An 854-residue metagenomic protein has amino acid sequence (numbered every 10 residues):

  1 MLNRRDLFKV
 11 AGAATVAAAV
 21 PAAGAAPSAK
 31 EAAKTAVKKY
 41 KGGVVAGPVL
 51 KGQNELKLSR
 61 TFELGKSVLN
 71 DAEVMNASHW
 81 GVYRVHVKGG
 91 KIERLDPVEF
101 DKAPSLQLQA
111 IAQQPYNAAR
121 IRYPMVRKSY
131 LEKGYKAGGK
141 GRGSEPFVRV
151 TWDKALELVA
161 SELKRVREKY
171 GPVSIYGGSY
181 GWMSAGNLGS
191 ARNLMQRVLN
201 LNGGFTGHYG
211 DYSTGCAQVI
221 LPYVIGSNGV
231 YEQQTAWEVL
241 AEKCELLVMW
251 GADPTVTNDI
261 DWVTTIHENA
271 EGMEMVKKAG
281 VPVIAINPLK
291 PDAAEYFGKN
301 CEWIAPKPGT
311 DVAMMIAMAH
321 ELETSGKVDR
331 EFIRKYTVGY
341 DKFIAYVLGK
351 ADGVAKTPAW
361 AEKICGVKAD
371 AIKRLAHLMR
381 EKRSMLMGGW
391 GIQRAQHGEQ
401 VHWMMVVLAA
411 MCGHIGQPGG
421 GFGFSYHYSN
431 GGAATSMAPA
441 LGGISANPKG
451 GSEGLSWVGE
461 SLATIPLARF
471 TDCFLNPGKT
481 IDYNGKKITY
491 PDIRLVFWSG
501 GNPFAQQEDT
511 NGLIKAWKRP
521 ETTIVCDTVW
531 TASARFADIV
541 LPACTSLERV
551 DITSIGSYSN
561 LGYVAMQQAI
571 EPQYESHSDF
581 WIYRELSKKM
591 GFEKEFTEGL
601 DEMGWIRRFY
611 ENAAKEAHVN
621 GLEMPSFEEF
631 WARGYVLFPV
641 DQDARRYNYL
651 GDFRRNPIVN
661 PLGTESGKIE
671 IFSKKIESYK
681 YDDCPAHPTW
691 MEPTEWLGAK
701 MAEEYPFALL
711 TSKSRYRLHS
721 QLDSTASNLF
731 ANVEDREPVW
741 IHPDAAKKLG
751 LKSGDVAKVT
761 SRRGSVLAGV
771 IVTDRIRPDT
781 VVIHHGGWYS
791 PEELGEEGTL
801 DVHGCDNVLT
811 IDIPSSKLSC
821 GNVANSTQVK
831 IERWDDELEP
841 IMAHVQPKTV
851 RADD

Functional and structural regions predicted by a protein language model:
L2-K327, K368, L586, K747 (+1 more regions): N-terminal export/assembly segments and adjacent metallocofactor-ligating motifs of anaerobic energy-metabolism
Y130-K154, K327-V367, A569-S666, E670 (+4 more regions): N-terminal leader/propeptide and maturation segments of large enzyme subunits in energy/redox metabolism and hydrolases
S190-M275, A279-I286, A293, A313-I316 (+3 more regions): Extended redox/cofactor-interaction regions of prokaryotic respiratory oxidoreductases
G207, V328-E331, I372-K373, M385-L386 (+7 more regions): Acidic/polar loop patches that form or flank catalytic/metal-binding clefts of enzymes that bind anionic ligands
K299-A305, L561-P572: Short beta-alpha connecting loops at secondary-structure transitions that line or flank enzyme active sites
M318, G339-R469: Active-site phosphate/pyrophosphate-binding segments
T531, C544-Q568, D779: Catalytic or ion-translocation cores adjacent to nucleophile or general acid/base/metal-coordination motifs in diverse
Q573, S578-R633, S720, A726-W740 (+1 more regions): Long, contiguous, secondary-structure-rich segments that constitute the structural scaffold of globular domains
